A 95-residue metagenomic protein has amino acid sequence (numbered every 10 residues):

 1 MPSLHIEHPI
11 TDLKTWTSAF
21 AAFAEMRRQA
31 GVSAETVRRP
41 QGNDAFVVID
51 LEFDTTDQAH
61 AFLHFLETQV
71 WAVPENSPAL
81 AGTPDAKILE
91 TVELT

Functional and structural regions predicted by a protein language model:
M1-L4: Short structural boundary motif marking the start of a folded domain
E7-P9, D50-E52: Short hydrophobic/aromatic beta-strand micro-patches that form the beta-sheet surface supporting nucleotide- or nucleic
P9-A19: Short, surface-exposed ligand-recognition loops at beta-strand->loop->(often short) alpha-helix junctions that present
T11, P40, D54: Residue-level recognition of the GNAT/N-acetyltransferase active site
T17-T36, E52-K87: An amphipathic, aromatic/His-enriched active-site/gating alpha helix that lines ligand/cofactor pockets
R38-R39, E90: Residue-level recognition of beta-strand->loop/alpha-helix junctions
G42-A45: Short acidic/glycine-enriched loop/turn segments that link adjacent beta-strands
K87-T95: Short, low-order "capping/linker" segments at domain edges
